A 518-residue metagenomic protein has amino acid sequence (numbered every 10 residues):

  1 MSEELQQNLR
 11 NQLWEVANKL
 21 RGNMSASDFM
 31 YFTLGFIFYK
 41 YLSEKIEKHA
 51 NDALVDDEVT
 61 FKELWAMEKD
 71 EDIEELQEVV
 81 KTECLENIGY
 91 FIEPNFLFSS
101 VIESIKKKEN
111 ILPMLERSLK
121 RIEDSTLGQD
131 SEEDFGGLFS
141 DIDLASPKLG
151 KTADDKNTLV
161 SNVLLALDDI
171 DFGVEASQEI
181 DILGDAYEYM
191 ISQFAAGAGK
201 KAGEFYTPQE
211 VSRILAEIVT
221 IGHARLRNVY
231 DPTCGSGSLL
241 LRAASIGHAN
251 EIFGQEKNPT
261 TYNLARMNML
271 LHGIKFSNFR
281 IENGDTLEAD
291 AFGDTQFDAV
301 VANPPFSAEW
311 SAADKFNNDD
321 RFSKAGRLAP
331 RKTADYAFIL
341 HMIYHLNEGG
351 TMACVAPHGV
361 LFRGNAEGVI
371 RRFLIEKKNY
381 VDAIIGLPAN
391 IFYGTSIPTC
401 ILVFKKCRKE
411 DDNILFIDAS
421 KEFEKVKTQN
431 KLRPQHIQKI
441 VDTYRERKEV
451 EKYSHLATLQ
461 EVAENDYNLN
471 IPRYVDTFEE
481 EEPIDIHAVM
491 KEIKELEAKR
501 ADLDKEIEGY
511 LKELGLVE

Functional and structural regions predicted by a protein language model:
M1-I214, I218-V219, S277-T286, A291 (+3 more regions): Non-catalytic, mostly N-terminal accessory regions of nucleic-acid modification and defense proteins
S2-E4, D290, D294-E518: A conserved structural/catalytic subdomain of Rossmann-like adenosyl-cofactor enzymes
K40-A50, F194, H223, G247 (+4 more regions): A generic secondary-structure signal for well-formed alpha-helical elements
A195-A198, N250-E251, E424-K425: Short small-residue beta-strand/loop micro-motif enriched in glycine and branched aliphatics
K201-A302, S307-F316, F322-A325, Y336-A337 (+2 more regions): Conserved S-adenosyl-L-methionine
